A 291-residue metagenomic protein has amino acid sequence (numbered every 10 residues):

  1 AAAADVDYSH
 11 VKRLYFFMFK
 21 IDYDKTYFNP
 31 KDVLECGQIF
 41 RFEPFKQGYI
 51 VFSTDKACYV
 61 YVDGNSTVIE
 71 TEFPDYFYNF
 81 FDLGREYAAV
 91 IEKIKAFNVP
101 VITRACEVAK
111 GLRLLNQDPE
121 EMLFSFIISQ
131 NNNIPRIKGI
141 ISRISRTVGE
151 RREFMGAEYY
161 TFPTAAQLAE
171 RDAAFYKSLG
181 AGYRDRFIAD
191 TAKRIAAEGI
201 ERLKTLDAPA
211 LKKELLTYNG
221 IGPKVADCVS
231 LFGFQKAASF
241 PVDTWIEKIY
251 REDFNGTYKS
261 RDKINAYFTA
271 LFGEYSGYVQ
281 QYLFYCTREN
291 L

Functional and structural regions predicted by a protein language model:
A2-S9: Extreme N-terminal basic, low-complexity initiation segments that serve as generic localization/processing leaders
K12-L291: HhH-family (HhH-GPD) DNA N-glycosylase catalytic core used in base-excision repair
